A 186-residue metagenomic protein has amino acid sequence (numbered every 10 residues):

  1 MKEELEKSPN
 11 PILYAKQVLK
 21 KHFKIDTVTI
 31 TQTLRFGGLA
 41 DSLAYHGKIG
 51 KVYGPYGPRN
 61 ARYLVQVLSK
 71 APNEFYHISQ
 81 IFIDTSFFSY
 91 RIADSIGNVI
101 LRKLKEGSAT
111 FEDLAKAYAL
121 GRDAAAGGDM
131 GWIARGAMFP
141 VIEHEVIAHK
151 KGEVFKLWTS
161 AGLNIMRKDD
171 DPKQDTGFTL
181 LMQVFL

Functional and structural regions predicted by a protein language model:
M1-L5, F23-R35, Y63-E106, L120-V141 (+1 more regions): Well-structured core secondary-structure elements of compact alpha/beta domains
P9-K16, I30-A71: N-terminal accessory interaction module
Q17-F23: Eukaryotic low-complexity, mixed-charge intrinsically disordered interaction/regulatory segments enriched in acidic
T33-I49, G136-E153, L157-T159: Cell-wall glycan
Y56-P58, A71-F75, A148, L157-S160: Extracellular/periplasmic catalytic domains that process cell-envelope and extracellular macromolecules
G107-F111: Loop/turn elements at helix/coil->beta-strand transitions in domains of secreted/extracellular proteins
